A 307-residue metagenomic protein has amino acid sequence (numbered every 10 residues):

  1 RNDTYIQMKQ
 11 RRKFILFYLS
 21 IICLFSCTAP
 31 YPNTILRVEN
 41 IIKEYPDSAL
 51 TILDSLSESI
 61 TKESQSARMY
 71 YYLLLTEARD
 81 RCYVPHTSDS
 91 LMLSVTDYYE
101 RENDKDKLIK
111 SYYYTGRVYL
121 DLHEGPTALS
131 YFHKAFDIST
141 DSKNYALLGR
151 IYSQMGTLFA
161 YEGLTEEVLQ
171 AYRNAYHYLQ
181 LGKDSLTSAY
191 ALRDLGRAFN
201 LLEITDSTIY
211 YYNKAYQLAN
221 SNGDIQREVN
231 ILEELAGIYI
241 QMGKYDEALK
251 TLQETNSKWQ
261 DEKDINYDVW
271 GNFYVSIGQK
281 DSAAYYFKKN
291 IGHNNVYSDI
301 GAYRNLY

Functional and structural regions predicted by a protein language model:
I6-L16: Bacterial N-terminal signal peptides that target proteins for export
K9, C27-Y307: A "functional boundary" signal
L16-L24: Bacterial N-terminal signal peptides
